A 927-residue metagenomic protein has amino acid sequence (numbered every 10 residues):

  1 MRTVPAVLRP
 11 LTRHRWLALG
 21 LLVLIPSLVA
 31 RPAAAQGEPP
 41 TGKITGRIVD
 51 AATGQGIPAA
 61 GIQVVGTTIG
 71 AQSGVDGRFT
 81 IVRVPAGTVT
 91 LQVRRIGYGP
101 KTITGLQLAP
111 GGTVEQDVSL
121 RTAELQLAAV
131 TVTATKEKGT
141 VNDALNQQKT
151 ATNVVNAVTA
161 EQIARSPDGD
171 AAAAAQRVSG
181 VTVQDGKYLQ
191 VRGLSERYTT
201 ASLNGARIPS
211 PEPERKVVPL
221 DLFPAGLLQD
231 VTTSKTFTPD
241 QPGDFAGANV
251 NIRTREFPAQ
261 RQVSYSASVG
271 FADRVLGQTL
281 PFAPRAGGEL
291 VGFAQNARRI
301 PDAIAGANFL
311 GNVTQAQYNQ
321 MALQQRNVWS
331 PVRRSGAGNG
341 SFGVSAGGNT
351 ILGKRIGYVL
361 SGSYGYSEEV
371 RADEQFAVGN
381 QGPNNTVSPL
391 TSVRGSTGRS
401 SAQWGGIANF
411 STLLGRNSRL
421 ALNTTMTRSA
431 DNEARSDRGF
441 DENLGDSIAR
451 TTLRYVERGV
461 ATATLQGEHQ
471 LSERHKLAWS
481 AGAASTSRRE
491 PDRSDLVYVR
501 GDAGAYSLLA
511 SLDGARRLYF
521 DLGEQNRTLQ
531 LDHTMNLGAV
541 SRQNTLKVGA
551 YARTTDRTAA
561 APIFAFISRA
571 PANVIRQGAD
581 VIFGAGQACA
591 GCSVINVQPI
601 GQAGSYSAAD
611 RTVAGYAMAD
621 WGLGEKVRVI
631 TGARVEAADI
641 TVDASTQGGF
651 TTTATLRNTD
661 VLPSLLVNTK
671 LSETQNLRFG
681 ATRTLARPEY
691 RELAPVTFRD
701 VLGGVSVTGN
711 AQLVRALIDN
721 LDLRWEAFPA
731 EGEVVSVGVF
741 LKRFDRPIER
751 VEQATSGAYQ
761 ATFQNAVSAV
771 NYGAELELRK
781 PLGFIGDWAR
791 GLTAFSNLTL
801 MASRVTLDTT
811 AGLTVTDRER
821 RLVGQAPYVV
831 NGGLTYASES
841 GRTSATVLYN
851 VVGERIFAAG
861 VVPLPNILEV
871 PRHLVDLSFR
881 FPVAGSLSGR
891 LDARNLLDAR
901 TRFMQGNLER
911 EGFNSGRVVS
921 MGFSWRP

Functional and structural regions predicted by a protein language model:
V29-K138, T182: Periplasm-facing N-terminal accessory domains of Gram-negative outer-membrane beta-barrel systems
G99, L106-Q116, A128-R197, L203-P239 (+4 more regions): Periplasmic N-terminal accessory/gating domains of Gram-negative outer-membrane beta-barrel systems
A206-R207, A430, S487-R489, T554-A559 (+9 more regions): Surface-exposed extracellular loop regions of Gram-negative outer-membrane beta-barrel proteins, predominantly
F257-Q262, I351-G357, R416-N417, S472-K476 (+7 more regions): Short loop/turn motifs that connect adjacent beta-strands in outer-membrane beta-barrel proteins
G311, Y318, L323-R435, R458-A463 (+1 more regions): Transmembrane beta-barrel wall of Gram-negative outer-membrane proteins
G445-Q466, Q470, I600-V613, L656 (+7 more regions): Outer-membrane beta-barrel signature, preferentially recognizing the C-terminal barrel domain of Gram-negative
V739-D745, Q760-R855: Gram-negative outer-membrane beta-barrel transporters
N850-A859, R880-P927: C-terminal beta-signal and adjacent terminal beta-strands/loops of Gram-negative outer-membrane beta-barrel proteins
